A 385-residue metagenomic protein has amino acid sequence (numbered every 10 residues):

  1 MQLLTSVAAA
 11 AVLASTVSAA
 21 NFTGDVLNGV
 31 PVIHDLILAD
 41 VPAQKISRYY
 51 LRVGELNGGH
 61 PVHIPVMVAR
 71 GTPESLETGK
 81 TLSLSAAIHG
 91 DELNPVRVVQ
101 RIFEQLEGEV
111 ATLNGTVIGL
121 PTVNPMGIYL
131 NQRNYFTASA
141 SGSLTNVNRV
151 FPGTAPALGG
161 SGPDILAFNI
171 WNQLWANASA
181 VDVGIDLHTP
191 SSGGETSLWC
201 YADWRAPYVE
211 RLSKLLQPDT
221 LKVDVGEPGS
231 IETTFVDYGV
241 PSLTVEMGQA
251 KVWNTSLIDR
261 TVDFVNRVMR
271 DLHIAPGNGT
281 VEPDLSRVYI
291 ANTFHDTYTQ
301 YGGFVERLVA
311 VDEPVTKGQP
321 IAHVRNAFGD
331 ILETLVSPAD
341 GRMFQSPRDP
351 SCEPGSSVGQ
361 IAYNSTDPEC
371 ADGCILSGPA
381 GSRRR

Functional and structural regions predicted by a protein language model:
M1-A11: Ordered, small/hydrophobic-rich secondary-structure cores
L3-T5, V17-R385: Structured catalytic-domain cores with a bias toward divalent-metal coordination
A10-S18: Hydrophobic h-region of N-terminal signal peptides that target proteins for export in Gram-negative bacteria
